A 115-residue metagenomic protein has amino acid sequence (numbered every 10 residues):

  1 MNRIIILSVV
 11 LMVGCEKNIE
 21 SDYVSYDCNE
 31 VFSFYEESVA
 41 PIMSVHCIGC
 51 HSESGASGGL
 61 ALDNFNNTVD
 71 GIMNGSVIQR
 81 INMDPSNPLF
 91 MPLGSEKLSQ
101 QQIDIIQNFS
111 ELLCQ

Functional and structural regions predicted by a protein language model:
M1-E16: Sec-dependent bacterial lipoprotein signal peptides
C15-Q115: Aromatic- and Gly/Pro-enriched helix-to-coil junctions and flexible linker segments
